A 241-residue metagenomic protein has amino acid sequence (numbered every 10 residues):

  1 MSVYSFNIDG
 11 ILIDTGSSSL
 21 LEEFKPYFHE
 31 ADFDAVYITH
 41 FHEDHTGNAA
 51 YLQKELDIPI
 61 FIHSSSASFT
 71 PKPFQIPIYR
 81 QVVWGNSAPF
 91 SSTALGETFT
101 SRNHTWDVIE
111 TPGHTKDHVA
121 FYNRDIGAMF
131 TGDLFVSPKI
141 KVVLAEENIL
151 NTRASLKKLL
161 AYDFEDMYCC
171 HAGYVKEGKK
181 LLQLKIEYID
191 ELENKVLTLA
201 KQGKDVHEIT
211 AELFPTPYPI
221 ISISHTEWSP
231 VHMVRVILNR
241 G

Functional and structural regions predicted by a protein language model:
M1-A31, A120-G132: Conserved beta-strand hairpin/beta-sheet module of binuclear metal-dependent hydrolase folds, prominently
S5, G96-N123: Core dinuclear metal-dependent hydrolase active-site scaffold
G10, D34, N103-H104, P138-V142: Short, basic, glycine/proline-bearing loop/turn elements
I13-G16, D34-H42, I60-S64, E110-G113 (+2 more regions): Active-site neighborhood of phospho(di)ester-bond hydrolases with catalytic His/Asp-centered motifs
E22-S101: Active-site HxH/HxHxD metal-binding segment of metal-dependent hydrolases
H29-A31, S101-H104, R124, A161-Y162: Glycine-rich phosphate-binding loop signature in dinucleotide/nucleotide-binding domains
E110-P112, K116-K195: Metallo-beta-lactamase
A161-Y162, D166, V175-G241: Accessory terminal helices/loops
